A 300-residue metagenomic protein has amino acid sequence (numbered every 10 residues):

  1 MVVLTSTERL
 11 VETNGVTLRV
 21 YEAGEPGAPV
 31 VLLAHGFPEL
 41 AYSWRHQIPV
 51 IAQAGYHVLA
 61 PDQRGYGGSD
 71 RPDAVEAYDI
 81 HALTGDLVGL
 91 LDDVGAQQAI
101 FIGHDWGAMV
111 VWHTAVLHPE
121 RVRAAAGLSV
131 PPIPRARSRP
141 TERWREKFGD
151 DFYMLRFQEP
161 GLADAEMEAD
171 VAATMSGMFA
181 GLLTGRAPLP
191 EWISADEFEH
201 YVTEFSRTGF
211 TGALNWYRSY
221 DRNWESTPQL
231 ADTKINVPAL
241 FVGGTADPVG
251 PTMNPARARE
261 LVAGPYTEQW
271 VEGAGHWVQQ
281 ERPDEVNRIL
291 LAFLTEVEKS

Functional and structural regions predicted by a protein language model:
V2-T7, V16-L18, Y66-I102, W106-Y266 (+1 more regions): Flexible "cap/lid" subdomain of the alpha/beta-hydrolase fold that forms the substrate-access gate
E8-L10, V58-A60, E268-W270: Conserved beta-strand scaffold positions in the cores of enzyme catalytic domains, especially in NTP/NDP-utilizing
Y21-D70: Conserved HGGG/HGGXW glycine-rich cap/lid loop of the alpha/beta-hydrolase fold
E25-P26, V94-Q97, V297: Glycine-rich phosphate-binding loop signature in dinucleotide/nucleotide-binding domains
G36, D79, E281-R282: Active-site helix-initiating loop/hinge in glycosyltransferases
F37, A41-W44, W106, W112 (+3 more regions): Signature tryptophan residues that serve as conserved aromatic anchors
Q63, V130, G273: Active-site loop/turn elements of alpha/beta-hydrolase fold enzymes, especially the short glycine-/histidine-rich
P265-S300: Catalytic active-site module of serine/aspartate enzymes centered on a nucleophile-bearing elbow/loop
